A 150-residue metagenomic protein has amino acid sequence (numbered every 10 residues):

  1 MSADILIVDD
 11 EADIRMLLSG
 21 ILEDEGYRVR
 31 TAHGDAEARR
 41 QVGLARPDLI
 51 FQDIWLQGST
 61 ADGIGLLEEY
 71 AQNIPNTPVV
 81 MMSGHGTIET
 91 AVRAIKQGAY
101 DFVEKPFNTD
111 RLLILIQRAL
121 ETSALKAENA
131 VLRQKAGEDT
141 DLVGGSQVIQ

Functional and structural regions predicted by a protein language model:
D10, K105: A Lys-centered signature of the CheY-like receiver
M16-D24: Charged docking surfaces used in two-component/phosphorelay signaling
G26-A36, R40-Q41: Short hydrophobic/Thr-rich beta-strand motif most characteristic of the beta2 strand and flanking loop of CheY-like
R40, T60-P75, R93: Short amphipathic alpha-helix used as the core "switch/output" element in two-component signaling
A45-L56: Active-site beta3 strand of CheY-like receiver
R133-Q150: AAA+ ATPase active-site-proximal loops
